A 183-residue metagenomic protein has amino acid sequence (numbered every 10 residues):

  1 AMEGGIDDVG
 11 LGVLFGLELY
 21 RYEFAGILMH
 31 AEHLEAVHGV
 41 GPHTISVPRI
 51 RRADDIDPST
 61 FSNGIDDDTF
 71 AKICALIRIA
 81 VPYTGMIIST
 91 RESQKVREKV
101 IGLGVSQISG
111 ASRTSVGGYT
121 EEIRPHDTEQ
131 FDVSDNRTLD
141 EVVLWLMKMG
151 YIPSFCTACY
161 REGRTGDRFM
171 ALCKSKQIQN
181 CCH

Functional and structural regions predicted by a protein language model:
A1-D7, L14-V40, I50, D57-D68: Conserved non-cysteine loop/helix-boundary elements of the Radical SAM core domain that shape
D7-D8, G85: Residues at the starts of beta-strands that form the adenosine-phosphate
D8-V9, P153: Hydrophobic beta-strand scaffold residues
A36-H183: Auxiliary Fe-S-binding modules of radical SAM enzymes
